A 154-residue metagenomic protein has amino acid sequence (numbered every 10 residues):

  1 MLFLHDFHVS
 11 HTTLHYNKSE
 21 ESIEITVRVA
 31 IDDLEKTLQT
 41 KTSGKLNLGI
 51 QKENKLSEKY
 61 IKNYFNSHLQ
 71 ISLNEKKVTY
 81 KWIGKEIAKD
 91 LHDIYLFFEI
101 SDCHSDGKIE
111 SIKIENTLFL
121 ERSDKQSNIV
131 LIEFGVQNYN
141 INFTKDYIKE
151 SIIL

Functional and structural regions predicted by a protein language model:
M1-L2: Bacterial N-terminal signal peptides
H5-L154: N-terminal soluble domains immediately following signal/targeting peptides that reside in extracytoplasmic
